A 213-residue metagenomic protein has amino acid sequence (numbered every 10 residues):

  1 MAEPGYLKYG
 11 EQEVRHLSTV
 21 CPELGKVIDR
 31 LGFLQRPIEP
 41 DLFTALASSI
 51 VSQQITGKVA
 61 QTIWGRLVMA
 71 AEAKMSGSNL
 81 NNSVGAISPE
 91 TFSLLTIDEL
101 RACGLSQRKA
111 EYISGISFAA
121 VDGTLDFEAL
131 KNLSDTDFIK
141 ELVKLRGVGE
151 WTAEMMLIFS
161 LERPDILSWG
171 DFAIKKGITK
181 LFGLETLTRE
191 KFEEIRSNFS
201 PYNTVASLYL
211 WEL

Functional and structural regions predicted by a protein language model:
M1-L34, D135-D137, E150-L213: C-terminal accessory module of base-excision DNA glycosylases/AP lyases that mediates lesion recognition and DNA
E23, I55-K144, N198-S200: Alpha-helical ds-nucleic-acid-binding substructure associated with the helix-hairpin-helix region of base-excision DNA
K26-T44, N81-V84: Short secondary-structure junction/hinge motifs that connect adjacent elements
R36-T44, G104-Q107, R196-N203: Structural motif
L42, L46-A47, V59-I63, K109-Y112 (+2 more regions): Residue-level detector of well-ordered alpha-helical segments, enriched for hydrophobic/aromatic packing positions
L46-I50, Q54: Short, aromatic/basic-rich helix-turn unit that serves as a nucleic-acid recognition element
S48, G65, M69, S114-F118 (+3 more regions): Generic alpha-helical structural context detector
R146-V148: Active-site acidic catalytic loop and adjacent metal/ATP-binding pocket of ATP-dependent phosphoryl transfer enzymes
